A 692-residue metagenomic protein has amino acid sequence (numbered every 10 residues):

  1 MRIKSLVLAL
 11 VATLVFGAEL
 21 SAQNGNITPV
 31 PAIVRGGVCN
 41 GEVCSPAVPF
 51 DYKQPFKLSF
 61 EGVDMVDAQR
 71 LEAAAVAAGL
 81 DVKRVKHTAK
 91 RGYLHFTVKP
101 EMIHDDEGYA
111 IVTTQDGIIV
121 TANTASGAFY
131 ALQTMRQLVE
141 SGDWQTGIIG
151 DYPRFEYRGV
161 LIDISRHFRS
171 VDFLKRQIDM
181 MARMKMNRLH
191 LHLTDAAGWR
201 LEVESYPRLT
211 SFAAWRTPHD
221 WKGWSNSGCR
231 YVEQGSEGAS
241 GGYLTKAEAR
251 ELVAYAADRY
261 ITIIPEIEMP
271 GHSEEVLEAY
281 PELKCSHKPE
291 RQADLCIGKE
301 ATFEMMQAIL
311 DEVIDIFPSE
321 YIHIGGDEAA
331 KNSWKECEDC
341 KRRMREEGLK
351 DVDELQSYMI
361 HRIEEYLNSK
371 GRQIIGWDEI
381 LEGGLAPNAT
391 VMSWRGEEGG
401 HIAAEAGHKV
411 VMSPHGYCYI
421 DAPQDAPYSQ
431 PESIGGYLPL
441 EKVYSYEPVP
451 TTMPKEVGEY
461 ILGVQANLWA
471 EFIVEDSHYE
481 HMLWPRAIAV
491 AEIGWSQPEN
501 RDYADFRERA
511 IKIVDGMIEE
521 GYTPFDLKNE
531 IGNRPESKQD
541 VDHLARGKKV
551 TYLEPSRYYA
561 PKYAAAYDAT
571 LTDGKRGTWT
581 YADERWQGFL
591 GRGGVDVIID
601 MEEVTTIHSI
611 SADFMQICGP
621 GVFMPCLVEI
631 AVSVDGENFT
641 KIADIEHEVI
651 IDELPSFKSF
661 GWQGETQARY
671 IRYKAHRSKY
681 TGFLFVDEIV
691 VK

Functional and structural regions predicted by a protein language model:
M1-G25: Bacterial Sec-dependent N-terminal signal peptides
Q23-F155, H478, V490-E520: Contiguous, structured surface segment used for ligand recognition
M102-F303, Q307-Y321, R362, Y366 (+1 more regions): Feature activates predominantly on carbohydrate-active enzymes
F168-S170, A196-E202, P270-V276, H323 (+7 more regions): Flexible loop/turn segments at secondary-structure boundaries
V276, C285-S286, E290-P387, W394-H401: Active-site neighborhood of glycoside hydrolase catalytic domains
I374-E379, G384-A389, R395-D540: Flexible, acidic glycine-rich loops studded with aromatic residues
Q539-R576: Predominantly extracellular/luminal regions of secreted and cell-surface proteins, especially disulfide-bonded
G577-A643, L654-K692: Aromatic, loop-rich ligand-recognition surfaces of beta-strand-rich domains
